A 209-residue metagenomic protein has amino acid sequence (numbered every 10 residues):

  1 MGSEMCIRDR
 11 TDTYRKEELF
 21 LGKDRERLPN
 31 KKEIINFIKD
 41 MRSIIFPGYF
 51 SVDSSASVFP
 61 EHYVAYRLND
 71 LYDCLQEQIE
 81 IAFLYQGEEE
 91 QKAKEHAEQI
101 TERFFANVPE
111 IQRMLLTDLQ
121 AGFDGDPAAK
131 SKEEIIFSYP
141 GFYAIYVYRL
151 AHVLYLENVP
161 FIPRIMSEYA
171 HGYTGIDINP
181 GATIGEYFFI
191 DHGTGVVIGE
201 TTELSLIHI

Functional and structural regions predicted by a protein language model:
M1-D9, I207-I209: Conserved small/polar residues in nucleotide/adenosyl-binding loops
E17-L115: Long amphipathic alpha-helical segments
I111, G122-D126: Compact structured core domains
R113, T117-Q120, R164: Solvent-exposed alpha-helical segments within well-ordered globular domains of core cellular machineries
Q120-F123, V153: PRPP-associated nucleotide enzymes
P127-Y169: A transmembrane-helix-recognition feature enriched in membrane-embedded lipid enzymes and envelope glyco-/phospholipid
A170-H208: Structural signal for interior beta-strand "rungs" in well-ordered beta-sheet cores of soluble enzyme domains
